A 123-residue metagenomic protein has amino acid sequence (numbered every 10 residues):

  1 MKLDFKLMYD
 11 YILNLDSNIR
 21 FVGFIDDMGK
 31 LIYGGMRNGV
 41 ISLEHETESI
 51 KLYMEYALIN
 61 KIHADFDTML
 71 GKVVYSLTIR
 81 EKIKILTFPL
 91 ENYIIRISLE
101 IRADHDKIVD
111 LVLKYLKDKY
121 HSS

Functional and structural regions predicted by a protein language model:
M1-S123: Non-catalytic interaction/Regulatory regions outside core domains
